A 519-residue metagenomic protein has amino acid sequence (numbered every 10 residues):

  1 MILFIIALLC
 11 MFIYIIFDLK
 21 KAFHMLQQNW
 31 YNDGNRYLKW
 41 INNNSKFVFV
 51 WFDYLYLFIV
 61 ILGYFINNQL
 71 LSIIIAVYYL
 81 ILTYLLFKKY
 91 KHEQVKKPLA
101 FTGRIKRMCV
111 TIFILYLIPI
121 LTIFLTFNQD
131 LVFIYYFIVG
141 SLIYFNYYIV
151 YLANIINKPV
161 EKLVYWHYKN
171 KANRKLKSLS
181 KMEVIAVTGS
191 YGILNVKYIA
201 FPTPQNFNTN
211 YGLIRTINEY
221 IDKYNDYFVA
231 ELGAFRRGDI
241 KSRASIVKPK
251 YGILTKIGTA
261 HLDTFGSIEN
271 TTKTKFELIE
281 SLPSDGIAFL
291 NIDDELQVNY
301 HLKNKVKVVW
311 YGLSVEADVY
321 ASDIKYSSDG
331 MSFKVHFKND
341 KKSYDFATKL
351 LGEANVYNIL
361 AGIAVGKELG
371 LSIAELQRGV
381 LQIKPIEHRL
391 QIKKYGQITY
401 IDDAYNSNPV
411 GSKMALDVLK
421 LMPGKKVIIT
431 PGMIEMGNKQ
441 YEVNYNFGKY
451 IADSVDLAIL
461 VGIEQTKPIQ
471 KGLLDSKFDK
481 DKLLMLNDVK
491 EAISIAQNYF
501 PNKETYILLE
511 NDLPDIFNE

Functional and structural regions predicted by a protein language model:
M1-E161, A364-A374, R378-E519: ATP-dependent carboxylate-amine ligase
W40-I41, L62-Y64, N68-S72, T102 (+6 more regions): Extended acidic/charged loop-beta regions that coordinate divalent cations and stabilize anionic phosphate/carboxylate
N154-S180, L213: Membrane-proximal helical linkers
K169-N208: Walker A (P-loop) phosphate-binding motif
A186-T188, E231, T255, N291 (+2 more regions): Short beta-strand segments
A200-K223: Conserved substrate/cofactor phosphate-moiety recognition/catalytic segment in nucleotide-dependent phosphotransferases
N225-I240, Y400-N406: Switch II (G3) loop of P-loop NTPases
L254-Y400, G424, Y445, K449-L457 (+2 more regions): Acidic, Mg2+-coordinating active-site environments of NTP-dependent enzymes
